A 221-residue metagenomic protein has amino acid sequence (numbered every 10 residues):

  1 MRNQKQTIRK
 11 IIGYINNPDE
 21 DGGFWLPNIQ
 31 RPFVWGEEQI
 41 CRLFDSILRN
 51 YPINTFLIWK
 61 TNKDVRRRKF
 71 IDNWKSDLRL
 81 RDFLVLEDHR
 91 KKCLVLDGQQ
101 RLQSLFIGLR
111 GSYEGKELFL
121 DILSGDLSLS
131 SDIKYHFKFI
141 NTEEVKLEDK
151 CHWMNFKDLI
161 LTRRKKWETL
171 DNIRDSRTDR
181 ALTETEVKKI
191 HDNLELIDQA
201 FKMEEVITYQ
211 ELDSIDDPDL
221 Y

Functional and structural regions predicted by a protein language model:
M1-E37, C41-Y221: Basic- and aromatic-enriched surface patches that contact anionic nucleotides/nucleic acids
